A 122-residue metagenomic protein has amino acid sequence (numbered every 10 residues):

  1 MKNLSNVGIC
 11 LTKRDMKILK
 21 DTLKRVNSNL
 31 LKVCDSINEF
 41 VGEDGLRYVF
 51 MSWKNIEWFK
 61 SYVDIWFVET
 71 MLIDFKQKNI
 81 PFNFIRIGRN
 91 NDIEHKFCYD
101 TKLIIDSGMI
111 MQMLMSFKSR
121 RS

Functional and structural regions predicted by a protein language model:
M1-N27: Short, extreme N-terminal segment that most often corresponds to the first beta-strand
R25-S122: Charged interaction segments
